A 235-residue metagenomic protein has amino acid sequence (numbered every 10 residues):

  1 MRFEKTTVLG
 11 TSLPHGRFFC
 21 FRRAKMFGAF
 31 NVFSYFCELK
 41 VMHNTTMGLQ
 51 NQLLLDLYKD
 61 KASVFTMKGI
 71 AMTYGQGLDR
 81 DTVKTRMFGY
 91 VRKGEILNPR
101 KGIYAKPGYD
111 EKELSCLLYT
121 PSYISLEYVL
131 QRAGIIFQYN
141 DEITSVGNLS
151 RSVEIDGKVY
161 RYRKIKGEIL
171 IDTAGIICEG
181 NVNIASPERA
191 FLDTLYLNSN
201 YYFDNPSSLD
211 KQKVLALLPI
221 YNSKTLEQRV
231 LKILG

Functional and structural regions predicted by a protein language model:
R2, R17, R22-R23: Basic polycationic patches enriched in arginine
T6-G10, G16-R17, F27-A29, E38: N-terminal amphipathic/hydrophobic targeting modules at extreme N-termini, encompassing cleavable Sec/SRP-type signal
F36, A105-G235: Nucleic-acid-binding surface
F36-Y123: Short beta-edge/loop segments at beta->alpha junctions of small alpha/beta modules that act as binding/recognition
